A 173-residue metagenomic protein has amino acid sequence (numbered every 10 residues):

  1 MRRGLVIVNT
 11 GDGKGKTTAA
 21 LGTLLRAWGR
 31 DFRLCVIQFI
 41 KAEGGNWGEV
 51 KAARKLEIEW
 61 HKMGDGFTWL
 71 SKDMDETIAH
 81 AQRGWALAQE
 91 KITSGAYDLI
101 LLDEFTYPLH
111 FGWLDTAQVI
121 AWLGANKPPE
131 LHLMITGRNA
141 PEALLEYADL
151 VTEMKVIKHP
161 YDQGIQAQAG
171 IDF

Functional and structural regions predicted by a protein language model:
R2-T93: Conserved P-loop
F39, E104-F105: Generic detector of well-ordered alpha-helical packing
F67-T68, Q89-A96, F105-F173: Replace "adjacent to P-loop NTPase cores in ATP/GTP-dependent enzymes" with "adjacent to NTP-binding cores
